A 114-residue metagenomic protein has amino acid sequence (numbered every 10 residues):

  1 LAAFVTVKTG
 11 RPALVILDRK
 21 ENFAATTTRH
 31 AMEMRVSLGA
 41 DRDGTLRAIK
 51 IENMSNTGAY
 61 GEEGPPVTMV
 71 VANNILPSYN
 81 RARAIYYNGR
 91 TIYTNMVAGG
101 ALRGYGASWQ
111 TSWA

Functional and structural regions predicted by a protein language model:
L1-A114: Structural alpha/beta core scaffold segments of enzyme domains
